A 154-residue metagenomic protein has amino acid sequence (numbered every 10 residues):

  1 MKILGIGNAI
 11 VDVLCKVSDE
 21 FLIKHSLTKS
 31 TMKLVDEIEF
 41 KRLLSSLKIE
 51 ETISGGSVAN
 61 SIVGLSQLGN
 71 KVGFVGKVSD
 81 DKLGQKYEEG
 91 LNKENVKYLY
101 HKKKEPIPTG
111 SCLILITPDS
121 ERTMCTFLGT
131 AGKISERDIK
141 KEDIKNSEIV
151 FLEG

Functional and structural regions predicted by a protein language model:
M1, T109-S111: Change "...and in nucleic-acid phosphodiester-cleaving endonucleases..." to "...and in nucleic-acid processing enzymes
M1-V75: Glycine-rich phosphate/adenosyl-contacting loop at the front of the ribokinase-like
I10, V72, S79, T117-P118 (+1 more regions): Short, glycine/serine-rich, charged loops/turns that create anion-binding and catalytic segments at active sites
I53-N60, L83, E105, A131-E136: Short secondary-structure boundary/capping elements
D80, G84-K93: Short, electropositive alpha-helical surface patch
G90-I107: A glycine-rich helix N-cap at a beta->alpha junction
L99-K104, I114-G154: Conserved phosphate-binding/catalytic loop of the ribokinase/pfkB sugar-kinase fold
